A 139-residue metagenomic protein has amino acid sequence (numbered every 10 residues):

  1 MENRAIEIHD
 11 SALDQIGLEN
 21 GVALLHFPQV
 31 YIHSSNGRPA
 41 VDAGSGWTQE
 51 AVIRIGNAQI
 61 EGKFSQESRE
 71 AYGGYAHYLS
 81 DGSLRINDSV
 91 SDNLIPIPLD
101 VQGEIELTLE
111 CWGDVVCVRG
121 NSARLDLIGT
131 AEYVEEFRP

Functional and structural regions predicted by a protein language model:
M1-P139: Surface-exposed, interaction-prone regions used to assemble/regulate multi-protein complexes
